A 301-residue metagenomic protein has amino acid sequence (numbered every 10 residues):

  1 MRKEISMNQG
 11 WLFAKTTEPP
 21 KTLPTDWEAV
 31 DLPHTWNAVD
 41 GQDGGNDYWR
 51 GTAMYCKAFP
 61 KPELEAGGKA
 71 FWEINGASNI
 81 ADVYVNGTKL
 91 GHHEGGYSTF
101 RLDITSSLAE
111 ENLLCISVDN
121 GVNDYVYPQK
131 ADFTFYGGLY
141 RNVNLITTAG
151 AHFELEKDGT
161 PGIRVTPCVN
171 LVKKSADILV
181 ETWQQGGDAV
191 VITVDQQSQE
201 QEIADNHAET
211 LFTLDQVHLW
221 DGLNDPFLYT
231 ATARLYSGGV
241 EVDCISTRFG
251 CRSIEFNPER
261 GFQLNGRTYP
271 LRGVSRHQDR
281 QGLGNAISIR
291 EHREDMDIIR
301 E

Functional and structural regions predicted by a protein language model:
M1-E301: Secreted/periplasmic carbohydrate-active enzymes, especially glycoside hydrolases
